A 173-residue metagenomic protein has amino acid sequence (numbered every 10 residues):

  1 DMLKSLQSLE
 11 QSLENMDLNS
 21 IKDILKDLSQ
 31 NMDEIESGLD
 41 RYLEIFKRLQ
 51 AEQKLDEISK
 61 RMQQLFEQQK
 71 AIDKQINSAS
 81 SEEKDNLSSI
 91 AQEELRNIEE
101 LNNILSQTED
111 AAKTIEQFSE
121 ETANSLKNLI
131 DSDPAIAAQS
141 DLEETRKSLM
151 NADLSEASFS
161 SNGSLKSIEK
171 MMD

Functional and structural regions predicted by a protein language model:
D1-D173: Extended alpha-helical rod segments
